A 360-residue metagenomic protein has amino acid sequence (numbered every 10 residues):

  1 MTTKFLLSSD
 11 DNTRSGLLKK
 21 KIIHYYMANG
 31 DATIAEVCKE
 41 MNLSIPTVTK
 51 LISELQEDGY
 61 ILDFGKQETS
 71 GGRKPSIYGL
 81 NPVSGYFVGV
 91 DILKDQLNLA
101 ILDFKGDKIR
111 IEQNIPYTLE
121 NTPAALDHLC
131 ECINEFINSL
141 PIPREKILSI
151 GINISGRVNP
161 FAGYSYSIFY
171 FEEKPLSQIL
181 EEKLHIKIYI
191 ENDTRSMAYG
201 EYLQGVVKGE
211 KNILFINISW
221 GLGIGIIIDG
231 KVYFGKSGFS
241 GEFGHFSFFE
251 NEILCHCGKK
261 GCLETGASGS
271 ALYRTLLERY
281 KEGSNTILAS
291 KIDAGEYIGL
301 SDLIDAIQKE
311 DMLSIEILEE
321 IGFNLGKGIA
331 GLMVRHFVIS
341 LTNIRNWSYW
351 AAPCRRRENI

Functional and structural regions predicted by a protein language model:
M1-F64, T69-G72, I77-Q113, Y117-E145 (+2 more regions): ATP-binding/phosphotransfer module of carbohydrate and carboxylate kinases, centering on a glycine-rich
V83, F104-K105, F161, I228-D229 (+1 more regions): Short, ordered coil/turn segments that flank beta-strands lining enzyme active or ligand-binding pockets
F87-D91, I147-G151, I213-N217, G223-G225: Short glycine-aspartate micro-motif
I101, R157-V158, I226: Hydrophobic beta-strand positions
I109-N212: Glycine-rich phosphate-binding loop and adjoining helix at the ATP-binding site of ATP-dependent phosphoryl-transfer
I111, N121-A125, L184-D305, N346: Glycine/GP-enriched mid-protein hinge/lid loop-to-helix segment characteristic of carbohydrate kinases
N153, F249, S340: Conserved residues at the C-terminal ends of beta-strands
S155, I218, T342: Flexible loop residues that form catalytic and substrate-binding hotspots at small-molecule/glycan-binding clefts
